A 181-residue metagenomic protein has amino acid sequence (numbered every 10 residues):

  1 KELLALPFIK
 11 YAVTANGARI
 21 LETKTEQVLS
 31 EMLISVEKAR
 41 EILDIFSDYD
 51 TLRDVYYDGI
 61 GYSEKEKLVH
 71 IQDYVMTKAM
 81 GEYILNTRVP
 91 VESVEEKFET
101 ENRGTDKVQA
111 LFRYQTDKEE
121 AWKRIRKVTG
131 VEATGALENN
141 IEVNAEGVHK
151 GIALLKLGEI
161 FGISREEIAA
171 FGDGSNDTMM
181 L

Functional and structural regions predicted by a protein language model:
K1-L3, T178-L181: Short, intrinsically disordered, charge-balanced linker/junction segments flanking boundaries in proteins
K1-M76: Active-site phosphate-binding/coordination module
I45, Y49, Y56-F171, S175-M180: Conserved acidic, metal-coordinating active-site core of Asp-based, Mg2+-dependent phosphoryl-transfer enzymes
